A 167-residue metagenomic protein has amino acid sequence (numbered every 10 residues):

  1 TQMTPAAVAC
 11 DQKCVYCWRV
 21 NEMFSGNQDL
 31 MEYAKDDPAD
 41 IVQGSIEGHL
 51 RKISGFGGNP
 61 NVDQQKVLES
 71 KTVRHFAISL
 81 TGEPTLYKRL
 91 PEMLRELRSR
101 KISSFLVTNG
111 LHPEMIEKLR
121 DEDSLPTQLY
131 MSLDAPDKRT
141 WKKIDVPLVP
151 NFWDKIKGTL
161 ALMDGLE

Functional and structural regions predicted by a protein language model:
T1-A7, N21-I41, E47-Q65, E69-S70: N-terminal [4Fe-4S]-dependent radical SAM core
T1-V20, A77-S79: N-terminal pre-triad scaffold of radical SAM enzymes
V8, V20-E22, D134-K138: Short connector loops/turns at beta-strand edges and beta->alpha or beta->beta junctions
K13-V15, G26-N27, I116, K142: Intrinsically disordered, low-complexity regions enriched in proline, serine, glycine and charged residues
V15-W18, I46, P91, R95-R98: Amphipathic alpha-helical interaction motifs in eukaryotic regulatory proteins
C17, N21-F24, L148: Cys/His-rich zinc-coordinating "finger/knuckle" motifs
E22-D36, V42, E96-R100, F105 (+1 more regions): Long, hydrophobic, well-ordered secondary-structure blocks that form the structural core and pocket-lining surfaces
G57-E167: Conserved AdoMet/S-adenosylmethionine-binding subsite of the radical SAM
